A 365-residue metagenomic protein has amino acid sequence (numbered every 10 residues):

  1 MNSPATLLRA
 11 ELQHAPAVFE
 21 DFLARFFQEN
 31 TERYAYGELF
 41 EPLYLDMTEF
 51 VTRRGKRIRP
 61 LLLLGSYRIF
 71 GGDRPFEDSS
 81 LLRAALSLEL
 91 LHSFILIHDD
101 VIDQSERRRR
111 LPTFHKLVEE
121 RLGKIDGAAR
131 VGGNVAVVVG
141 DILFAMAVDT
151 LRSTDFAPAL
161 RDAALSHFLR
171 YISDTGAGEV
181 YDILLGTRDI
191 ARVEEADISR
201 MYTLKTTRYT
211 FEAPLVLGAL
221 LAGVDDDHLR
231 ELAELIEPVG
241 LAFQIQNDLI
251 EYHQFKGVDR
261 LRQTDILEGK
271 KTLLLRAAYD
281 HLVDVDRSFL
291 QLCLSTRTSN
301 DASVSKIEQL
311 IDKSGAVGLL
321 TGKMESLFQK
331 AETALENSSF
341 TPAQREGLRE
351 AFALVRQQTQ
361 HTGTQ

Functional and structural regions predicted by a protein language model:
M1-Q365: All-alpha prenyltransferase/terpene-synthase fold signal
